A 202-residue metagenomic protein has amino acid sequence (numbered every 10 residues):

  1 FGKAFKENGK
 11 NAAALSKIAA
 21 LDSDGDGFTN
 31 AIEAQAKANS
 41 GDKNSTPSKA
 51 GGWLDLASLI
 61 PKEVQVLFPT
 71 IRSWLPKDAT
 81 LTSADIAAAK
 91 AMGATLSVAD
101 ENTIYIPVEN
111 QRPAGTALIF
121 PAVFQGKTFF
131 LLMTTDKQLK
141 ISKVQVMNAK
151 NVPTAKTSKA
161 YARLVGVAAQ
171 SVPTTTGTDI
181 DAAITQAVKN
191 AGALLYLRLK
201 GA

Functional and structural regions predicted by a protein language model:
F1-G52: Extracellular calcium-associated, cysteine-rich motifs in secreted modular proteins
S23, A36, G41-F130, D136-A202: Intrinsically disordered terminal and processing segments
